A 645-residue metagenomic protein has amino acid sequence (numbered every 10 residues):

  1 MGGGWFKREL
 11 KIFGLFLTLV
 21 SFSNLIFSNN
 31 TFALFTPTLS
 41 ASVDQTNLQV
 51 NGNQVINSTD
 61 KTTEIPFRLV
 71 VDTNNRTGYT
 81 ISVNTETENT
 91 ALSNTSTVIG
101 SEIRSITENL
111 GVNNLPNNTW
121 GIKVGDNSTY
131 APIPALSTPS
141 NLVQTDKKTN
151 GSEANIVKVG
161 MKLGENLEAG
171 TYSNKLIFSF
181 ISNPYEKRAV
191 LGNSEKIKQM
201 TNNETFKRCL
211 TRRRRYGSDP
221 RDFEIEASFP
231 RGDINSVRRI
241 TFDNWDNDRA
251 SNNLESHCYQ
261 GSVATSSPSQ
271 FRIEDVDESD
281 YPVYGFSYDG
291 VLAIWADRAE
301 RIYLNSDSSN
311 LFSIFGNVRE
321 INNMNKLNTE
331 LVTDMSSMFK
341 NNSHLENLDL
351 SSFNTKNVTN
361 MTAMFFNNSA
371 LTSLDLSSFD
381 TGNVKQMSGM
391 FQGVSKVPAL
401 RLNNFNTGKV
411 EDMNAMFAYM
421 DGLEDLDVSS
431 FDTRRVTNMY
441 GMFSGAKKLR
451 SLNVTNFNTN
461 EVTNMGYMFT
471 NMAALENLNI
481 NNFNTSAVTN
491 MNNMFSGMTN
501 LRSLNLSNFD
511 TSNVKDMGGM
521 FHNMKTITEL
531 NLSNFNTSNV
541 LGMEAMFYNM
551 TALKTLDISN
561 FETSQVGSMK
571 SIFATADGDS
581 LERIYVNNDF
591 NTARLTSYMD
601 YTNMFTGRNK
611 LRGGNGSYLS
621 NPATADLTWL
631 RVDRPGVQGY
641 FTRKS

Functional and structural regions predicted by a protein language model:
M1-L34: Sec-dependent, cleavable N-terminal signal peptides
W5, L92-N94, W295: Short conserved micro-motifs at the rims of enzyme active sites and ligand-binding pockets
R8, I122-K123, I133, D248 (+1 more regions): Enriched - but not universal
K11-I12, F67-G78, T149-S152, D280-G290 (+1 more regions): Short, surface-exposed loop and linker segments with low hydrophobicity and enrichment for Pro/Ser/Thr
F32-K187: Signature of Gram-negative chaperone-usher
E186-S645: Negatively charged
